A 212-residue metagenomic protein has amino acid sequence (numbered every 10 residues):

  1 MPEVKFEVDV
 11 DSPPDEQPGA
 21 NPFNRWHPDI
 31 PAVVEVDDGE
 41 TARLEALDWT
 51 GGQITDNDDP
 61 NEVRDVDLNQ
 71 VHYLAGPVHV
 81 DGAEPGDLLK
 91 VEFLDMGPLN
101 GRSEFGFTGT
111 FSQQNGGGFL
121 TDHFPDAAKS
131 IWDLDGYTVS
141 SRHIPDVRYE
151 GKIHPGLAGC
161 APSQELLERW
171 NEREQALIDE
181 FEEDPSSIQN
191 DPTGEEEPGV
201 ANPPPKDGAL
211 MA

Functional and structural regions predicted by a protein language model:
P2-V66: N-terminal, Lys/Arg-enriched amphipathic/low-complexity engagement segments that precede the first folded domain
R25-P31, H72-V78, A212: Short alpha-helix capping/helix-loop boundary micro-motifs
V36, V80-A83: Short, well-ordered loop/turn sites that connect or cap secondary structure elements
T41, P85-K90: Residue-level marker of beta-strand positions
A46, G82, V91-F93: Conserved "cap/hinge" positions at secondary-structure junctions
T55-V71, A75, S103-T121: Short, compositionally biased
D95-A212: Intrinsically disordered, low-complexity linker/loop segments enriched in Gly/Pro and charged/polar residues
